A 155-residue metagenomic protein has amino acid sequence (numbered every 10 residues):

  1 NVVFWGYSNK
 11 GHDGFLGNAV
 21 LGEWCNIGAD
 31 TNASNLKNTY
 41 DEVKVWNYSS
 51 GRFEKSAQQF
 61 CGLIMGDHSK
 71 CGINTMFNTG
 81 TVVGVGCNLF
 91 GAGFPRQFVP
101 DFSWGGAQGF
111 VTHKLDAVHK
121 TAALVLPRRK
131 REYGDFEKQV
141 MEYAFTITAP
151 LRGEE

Functional and structural regions predicted by a protein language model:
N1-G153: Glycine-rich hexapeptide-repeat left-handed beta-helix
